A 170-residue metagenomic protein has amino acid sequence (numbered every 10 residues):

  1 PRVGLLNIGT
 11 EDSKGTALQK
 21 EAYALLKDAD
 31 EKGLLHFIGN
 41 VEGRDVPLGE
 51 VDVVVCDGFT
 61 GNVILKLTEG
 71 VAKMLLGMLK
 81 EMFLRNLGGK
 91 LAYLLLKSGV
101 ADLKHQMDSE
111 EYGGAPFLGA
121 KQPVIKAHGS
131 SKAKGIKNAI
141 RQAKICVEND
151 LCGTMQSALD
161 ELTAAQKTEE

Functional and structural regions predicted by a protein language model:
P1-G43, D52: Glycine-rich phosphate/diphosphate-binding loop of Rossmann-like nucleotide-binding domains
P47: N-terminal small/polar loop signature for handling phosphorylated ligands or for N-terminal nucleophile
E50-V54, G58-T168: Glycine-rich phosphate/nucleotide-binding loop
